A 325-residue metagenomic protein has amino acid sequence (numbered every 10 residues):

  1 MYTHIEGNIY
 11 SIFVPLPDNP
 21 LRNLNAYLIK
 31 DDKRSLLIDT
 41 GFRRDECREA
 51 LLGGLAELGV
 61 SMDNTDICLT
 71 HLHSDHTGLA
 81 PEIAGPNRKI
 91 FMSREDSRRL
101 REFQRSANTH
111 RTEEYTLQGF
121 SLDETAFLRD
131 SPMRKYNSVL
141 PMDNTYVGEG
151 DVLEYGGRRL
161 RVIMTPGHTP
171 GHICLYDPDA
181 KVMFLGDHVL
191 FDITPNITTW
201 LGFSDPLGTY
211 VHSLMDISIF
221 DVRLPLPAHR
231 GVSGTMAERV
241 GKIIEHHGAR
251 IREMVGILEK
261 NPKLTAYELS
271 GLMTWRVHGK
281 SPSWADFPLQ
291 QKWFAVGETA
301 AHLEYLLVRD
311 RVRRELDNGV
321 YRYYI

Functional and structural regions predicted by a protein language model:
Y2-L58, C174-G186, F191: Conserved beta-strand hairpin/beta-sheet module of binuclear metal-dependent hydrolase folds, prominently
I5, G85-N87, D221: Short, structured coil segments at secondary-structure junctions
G7-V14, D130-Y136, G156-R158: Short Pro/Gly-enriched beta-strand edge/turn motifs at strand-loop
N8, I29, D39, H71 (+9 more regions): Divalent metal-coordination and catalytic microenvironments
S35, F42-R44, M133-M142, R159-I251: Metallo-beta-lactamase
R43-C47, G53-L153: Active-site HxH/HxHxD metal-binding segment of metal-dependent hydrolases
H229, M236-S270, R276-H278: Short alpha-helical segments that sit at the start of domains
I257-I325: C-terminal regulatory/interaction regions
